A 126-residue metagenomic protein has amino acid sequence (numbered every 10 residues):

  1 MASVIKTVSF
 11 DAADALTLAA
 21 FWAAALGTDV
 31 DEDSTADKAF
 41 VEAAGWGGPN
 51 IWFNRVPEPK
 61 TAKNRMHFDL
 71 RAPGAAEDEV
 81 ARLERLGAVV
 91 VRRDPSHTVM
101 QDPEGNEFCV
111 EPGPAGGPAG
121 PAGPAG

Functional and structural regions predicted by a protein language model:
M1-S34, E42-R92, Q101-G126: Glyoxalase I/VOC metalloenzyme domain signal
P95-H97: Short loop/turn microsegments at loop-to-beta-strand junctions
